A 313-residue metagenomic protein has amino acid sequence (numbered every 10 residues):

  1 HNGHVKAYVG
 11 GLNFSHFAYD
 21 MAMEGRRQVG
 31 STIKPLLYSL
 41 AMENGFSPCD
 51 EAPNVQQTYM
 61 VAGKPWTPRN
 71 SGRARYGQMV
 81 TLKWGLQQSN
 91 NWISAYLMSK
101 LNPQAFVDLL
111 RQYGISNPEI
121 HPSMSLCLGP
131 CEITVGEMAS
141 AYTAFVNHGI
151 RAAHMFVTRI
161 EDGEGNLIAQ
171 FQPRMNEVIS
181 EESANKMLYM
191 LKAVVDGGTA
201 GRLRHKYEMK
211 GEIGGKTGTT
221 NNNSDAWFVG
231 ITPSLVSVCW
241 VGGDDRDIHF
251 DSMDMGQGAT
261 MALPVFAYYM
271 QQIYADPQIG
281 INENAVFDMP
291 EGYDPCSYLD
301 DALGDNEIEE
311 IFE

Functional and structural regions predicted by a protein language model:
H1-N2, G25-I33, G77-Q78, L82 (+8 more regions): Secondary-structure capping and boundary motifs in well-ordered enzyme cores
G3, R26-N54, G85, A141-F145 (+3 more regions): Active-site SXXK
K6-Y8, D50-E51, W84, Y96 (+7 more regions): Structural recognition of the beta-strand scaffold that forms the well-ordered cores of secreted hydrolase catalytic
Y8, F14-Y19, I33, T134-S140 (+3 more regions): A penicillin-recognizing enzyme superfamily signal
F14-H16, M42-D50, S116-P118, N147-A152: Secondary-structure transition/capping motifs at alpha-helix termini and the adjoining loop/turn into the next element
Y19-R27, T67-R73, T81, W92-M98 (+4 more regions): Second-shell loop/turn segments in exported
F46-F106, R151, G163-L188, K192-A193: Conserved catalytic neighborhood of penicillin-recognizing serine enzymes
P65-N70, N102-S140, G149, A153-F156: Mid-domain, small-residue-enriched loop/turn segments at the edges of structured enzyme/sensor domains
